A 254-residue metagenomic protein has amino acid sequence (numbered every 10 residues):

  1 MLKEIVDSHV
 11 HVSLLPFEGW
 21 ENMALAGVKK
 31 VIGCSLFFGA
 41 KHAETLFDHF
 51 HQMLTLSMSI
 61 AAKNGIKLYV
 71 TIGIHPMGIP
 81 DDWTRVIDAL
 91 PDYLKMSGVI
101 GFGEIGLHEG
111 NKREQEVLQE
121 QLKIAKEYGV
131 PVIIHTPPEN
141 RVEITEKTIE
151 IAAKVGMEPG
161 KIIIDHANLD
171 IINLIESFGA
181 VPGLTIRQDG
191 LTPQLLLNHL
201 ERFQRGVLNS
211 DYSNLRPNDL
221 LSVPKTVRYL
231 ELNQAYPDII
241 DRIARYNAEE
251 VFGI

Functional and structural regions predicted by a protein language model:
M1-Y128, E139, K147, H166-D170 (+2 more regions): Mid-domain alpha/beta scaffold segments of enzyme catalytic cores
S8, G103, I134, N209-D211: Active-site flanking residues adjacent to catalytic metal/cofactor-binding acidic residues
S35-G39, I186-L191, D211-N214: Short, acidic/turn-prone active-site loops that include or flank metal/cofactor- and phosphate-binding residues
K41-E44, G190-L197, R216-L220: Short, charged, surface-exposed secondary-structure boundary motifs
A61-I66, A153-E158, L232-D238: Short helix-capping segments at alpha-helix termini
Q119-N198, R205-V207: Catalytic pocket-lining loop regions of alpha/beta-barrel enzymes, especially the amidohydrolase/enolase/GH5 lineages
R202-L220: Short acidic/histidine-rich active-site segments
P224-I254: Mid-to-C-terminal alpha-helical segments outside catalytic/metal-binding sites
